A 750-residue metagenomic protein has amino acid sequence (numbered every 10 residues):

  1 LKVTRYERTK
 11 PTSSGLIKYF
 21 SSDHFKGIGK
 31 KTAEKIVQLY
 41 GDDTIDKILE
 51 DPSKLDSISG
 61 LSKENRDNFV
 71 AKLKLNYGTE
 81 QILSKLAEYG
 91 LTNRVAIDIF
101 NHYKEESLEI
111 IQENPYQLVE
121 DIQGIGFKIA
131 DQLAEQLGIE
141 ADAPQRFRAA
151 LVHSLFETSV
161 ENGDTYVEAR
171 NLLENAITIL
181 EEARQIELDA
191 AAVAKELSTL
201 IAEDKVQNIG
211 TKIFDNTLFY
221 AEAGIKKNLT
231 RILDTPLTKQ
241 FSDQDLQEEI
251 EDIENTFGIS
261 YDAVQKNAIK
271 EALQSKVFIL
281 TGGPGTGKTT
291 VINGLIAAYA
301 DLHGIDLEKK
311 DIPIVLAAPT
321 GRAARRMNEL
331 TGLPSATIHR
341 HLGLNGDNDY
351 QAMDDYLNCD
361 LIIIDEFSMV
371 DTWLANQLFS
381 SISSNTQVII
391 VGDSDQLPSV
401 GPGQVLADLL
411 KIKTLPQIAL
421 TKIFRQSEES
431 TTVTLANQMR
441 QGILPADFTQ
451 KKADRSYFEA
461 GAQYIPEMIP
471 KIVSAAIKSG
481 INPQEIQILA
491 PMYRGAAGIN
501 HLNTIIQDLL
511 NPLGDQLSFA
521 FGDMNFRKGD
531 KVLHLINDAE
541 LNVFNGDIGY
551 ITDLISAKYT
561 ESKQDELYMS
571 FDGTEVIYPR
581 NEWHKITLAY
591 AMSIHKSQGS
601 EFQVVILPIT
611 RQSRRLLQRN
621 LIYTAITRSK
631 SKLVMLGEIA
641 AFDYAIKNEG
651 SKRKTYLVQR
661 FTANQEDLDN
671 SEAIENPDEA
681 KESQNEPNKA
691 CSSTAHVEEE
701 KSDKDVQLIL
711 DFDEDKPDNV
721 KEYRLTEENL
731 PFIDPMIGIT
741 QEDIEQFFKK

Functional and structural regions predicted by a protein language model:
L1, H534, I551-L554, L607: A generic structural signal for residues embedded in beta-strands
L1-F241, D245, E745-K750: Accessory, non-ATPase domains that flank or precede helicase/AAA+ motor cores in DNA-metabolism machines
I209-G283, Y299: Pre-Walker A segment
K266-I269, L273-T449: ASCE P-loop NTPase helicase motor core
K288, L307, D395-L541, E728 (+1 more regions): Conserved helicase motor core of P-loop NTPases
L541-I548: Short coil-to-beta-strand transition motifs
D553-K750: C-terminal accessory regions
